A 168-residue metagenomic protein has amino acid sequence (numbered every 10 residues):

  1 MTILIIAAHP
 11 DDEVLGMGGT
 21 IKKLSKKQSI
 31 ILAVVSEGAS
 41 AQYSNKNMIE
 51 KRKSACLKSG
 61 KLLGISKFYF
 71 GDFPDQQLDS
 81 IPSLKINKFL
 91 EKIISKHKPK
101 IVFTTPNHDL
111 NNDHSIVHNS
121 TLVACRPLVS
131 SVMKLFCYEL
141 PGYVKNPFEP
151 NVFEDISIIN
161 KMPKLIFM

Functional and structural regions predicted by a protein language model:
M1, A55, S59-I65, K96 (+1 more regions): The feature marks non-catalytic terminal segments
M1-H97, R126-P127, V132: Active-site rim/loop-helix segments in enzyme catalytic domains that contact anionic ligands
D12-V14, H114, L140: Generic detector of well-ordered alpha-helical packing
E37-A39, D75-Q77, D109, G142-V144 (+1 more regions): Residue-level detector of flexible, active-site-proximal loop/helix-junction positions within diverse enzyme catalytic
Y43-K46, S115-I116, N146-N151: Short aromatic-enriched loop/helix-cap "lid" or pocket-rim segments at secondary-structure transitions that line
I49, L110, I156: Aromatic-acidic/polar surface patches that form glycan- and anion
R52, I86, V117-T121, P163-I166: Internal, well-ordered alpha-helical segments in soluble enzyme and binding-protein domains
F89-C137: Active-site adenylate/phosphate-handling loop in enzymes that bind or generate adenylated species
